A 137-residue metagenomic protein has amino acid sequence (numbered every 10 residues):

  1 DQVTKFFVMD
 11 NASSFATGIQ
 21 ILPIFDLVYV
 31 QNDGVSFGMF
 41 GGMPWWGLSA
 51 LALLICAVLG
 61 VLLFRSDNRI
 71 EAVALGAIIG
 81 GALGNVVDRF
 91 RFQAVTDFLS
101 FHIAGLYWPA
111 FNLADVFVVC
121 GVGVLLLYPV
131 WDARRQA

Functional and structural regions predicted by a protein language model:
Q2-A137: Alpha-helical transmembrane bundles and membrane-interface segments of multipass inner-membrane proteins
